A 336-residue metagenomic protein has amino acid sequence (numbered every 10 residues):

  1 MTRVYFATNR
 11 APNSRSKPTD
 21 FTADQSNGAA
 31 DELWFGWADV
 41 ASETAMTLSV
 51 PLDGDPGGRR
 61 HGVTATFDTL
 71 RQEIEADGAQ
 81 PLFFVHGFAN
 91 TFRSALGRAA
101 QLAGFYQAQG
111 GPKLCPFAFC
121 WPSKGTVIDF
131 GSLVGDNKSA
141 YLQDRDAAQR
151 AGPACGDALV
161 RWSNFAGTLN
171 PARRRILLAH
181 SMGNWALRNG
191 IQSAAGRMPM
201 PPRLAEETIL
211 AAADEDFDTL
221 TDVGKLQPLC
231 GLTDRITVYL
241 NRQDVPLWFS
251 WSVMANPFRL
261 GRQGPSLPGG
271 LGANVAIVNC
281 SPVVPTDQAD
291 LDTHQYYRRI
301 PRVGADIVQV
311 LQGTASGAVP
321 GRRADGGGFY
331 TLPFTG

Functional and structural regions predicted by a protein language model:
M1-G57, E75, A89, L96 (+4 more regions): Lipolytic serine-hydrolase domain surface
G58-L70: Glycine-rich, highly charged phosphate/nucleotide-binding loops
Q72-Q80: Proline/glycine-enriched tight loop/beta-turn segments at coil->beta junctions that connect or precede beta-strands
F83-G87, H180-S181, A212: The conserved beta1-alpha1 loop
A89-A95, Y106-Q109: Short substrate-entry loop that stabilizes the transition state in hydrolases
L102-G104: Histidine-anchored nucleotide/phosphate-binding helix
C155, L178-G183, L187: Gly/Ala-rich beta-loop-alpha elbow adjacent to hydrolase catalytic centers
